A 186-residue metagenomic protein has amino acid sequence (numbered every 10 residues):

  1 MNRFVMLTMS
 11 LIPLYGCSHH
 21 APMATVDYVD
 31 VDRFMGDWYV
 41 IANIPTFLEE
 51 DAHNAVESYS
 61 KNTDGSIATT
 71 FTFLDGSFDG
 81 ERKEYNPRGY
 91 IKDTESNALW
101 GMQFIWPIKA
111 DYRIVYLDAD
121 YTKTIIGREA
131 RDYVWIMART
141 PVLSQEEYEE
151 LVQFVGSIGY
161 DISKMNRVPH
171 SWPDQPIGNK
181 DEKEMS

Functional and structural regions predicted by a protein language model:
N2-T8: Sec-dependent signal peptide recognition, specifically the positively charged N-region followed immediately by
C17-S186: A beta-rich soluble binding module of mature secreted/lumenal proteins
